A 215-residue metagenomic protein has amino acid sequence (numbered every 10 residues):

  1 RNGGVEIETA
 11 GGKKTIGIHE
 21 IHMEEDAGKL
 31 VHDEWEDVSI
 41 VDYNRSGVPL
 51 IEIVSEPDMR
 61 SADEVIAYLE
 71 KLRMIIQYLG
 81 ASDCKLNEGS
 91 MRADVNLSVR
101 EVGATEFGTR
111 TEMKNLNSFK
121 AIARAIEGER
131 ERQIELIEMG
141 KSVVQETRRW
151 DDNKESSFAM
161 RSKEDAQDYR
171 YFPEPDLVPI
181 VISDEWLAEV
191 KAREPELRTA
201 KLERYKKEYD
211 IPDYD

Functional and structural regions predicted by a protein language model:
R1-E196, D213: Basic, nucleic-acid-interacting segments
E196-D215: Long, charged low-complexity interaction segments
